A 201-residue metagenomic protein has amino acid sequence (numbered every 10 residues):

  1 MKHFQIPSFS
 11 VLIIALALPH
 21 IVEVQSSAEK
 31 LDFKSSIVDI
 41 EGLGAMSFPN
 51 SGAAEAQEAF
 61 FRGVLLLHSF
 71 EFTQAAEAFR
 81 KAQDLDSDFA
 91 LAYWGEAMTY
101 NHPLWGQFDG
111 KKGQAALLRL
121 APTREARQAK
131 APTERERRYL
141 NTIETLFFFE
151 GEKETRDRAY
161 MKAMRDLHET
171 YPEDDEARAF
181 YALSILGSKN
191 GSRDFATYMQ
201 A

Functional and structural regions predicted by a protein language model:
S8-P19: Bacterial N-terminal signal peptides
V24-A53: N-terminal pre-domain segments of enzymes
A54-R62, D88-Y100, Q128-G151, E173-G191: Amphipathic alpha-helical repeat scaffolds of TPR domains
K81-A82, L120, L167: Canonical positions in the second alpha-helix
